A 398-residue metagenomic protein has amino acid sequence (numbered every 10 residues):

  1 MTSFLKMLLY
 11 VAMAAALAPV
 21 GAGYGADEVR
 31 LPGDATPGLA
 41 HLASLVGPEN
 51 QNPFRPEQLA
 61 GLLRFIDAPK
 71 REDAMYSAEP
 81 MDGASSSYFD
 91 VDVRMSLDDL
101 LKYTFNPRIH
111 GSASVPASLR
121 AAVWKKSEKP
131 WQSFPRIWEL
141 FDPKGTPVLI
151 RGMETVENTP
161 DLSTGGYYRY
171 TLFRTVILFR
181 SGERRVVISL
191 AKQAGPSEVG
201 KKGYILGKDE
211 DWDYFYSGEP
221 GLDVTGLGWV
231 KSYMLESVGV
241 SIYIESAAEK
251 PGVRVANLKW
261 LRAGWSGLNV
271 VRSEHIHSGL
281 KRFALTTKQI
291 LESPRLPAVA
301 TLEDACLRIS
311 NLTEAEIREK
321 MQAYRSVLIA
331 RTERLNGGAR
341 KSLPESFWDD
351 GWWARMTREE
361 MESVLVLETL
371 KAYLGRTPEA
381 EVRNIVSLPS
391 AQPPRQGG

Functional and structural regions predicted by a protein language model:
M1-L9: Bacterial N-terminal signal peptides that target proteins for export
L8-A18: Bacterial N-terminal signal peptides
G21-Y24: Sec/Tat signal peptide C-region and signal peptidase I cleavage site
A26-G398: Terminal "cap-and-tail" regions of soluble proteins that handle hydrophobic small molecules
